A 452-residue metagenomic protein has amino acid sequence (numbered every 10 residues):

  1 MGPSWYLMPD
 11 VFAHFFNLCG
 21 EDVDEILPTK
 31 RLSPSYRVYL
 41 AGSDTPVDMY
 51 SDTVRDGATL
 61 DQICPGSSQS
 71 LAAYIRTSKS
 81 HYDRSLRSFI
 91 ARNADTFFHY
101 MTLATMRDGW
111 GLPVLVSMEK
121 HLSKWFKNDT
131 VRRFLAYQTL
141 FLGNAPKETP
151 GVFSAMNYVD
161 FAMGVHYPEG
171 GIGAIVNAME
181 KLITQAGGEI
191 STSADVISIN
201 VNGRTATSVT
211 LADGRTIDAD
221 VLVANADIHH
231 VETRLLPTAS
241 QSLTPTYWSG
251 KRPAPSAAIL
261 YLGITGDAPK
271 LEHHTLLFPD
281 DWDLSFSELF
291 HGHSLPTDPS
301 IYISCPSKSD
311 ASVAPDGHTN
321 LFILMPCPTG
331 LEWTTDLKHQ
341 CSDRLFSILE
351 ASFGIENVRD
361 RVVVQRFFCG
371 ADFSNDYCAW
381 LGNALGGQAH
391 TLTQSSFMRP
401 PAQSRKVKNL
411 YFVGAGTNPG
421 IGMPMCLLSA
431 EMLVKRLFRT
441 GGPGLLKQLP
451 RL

Functional and structural regions predicted by a protein language model:
M1-P34: N-terminal FAD cofactor-binding segment of flavoenzymes
P3, A415-F438: A conserved FAD-binding loop/helix module that cradles the flavin
A41-E148: Rossmann-like flavin
N128-L142, P296-Y302, I355-P419: A glycine-rich dinucleotide-binding beta-alpha-beta segment and adjacent secondary-structure elements that constitute
A155-T210: Helical element adjacent to the flavin cofactor pocket in flavoenzyme catalytic cores
I197-P315: Mid-domain catalytic core of redox enzymes that form a hydrophobic substrate pocket/lid adjacent to a catalytic redox
V201, F438-L452: Active-site-proximal substrate-binding core of FAD-dependent oxidoreductases
T265-F373: C-terminal segments that line or cap access tunnels to active or ligand-binding sites in enzymes and enzyme-associated
